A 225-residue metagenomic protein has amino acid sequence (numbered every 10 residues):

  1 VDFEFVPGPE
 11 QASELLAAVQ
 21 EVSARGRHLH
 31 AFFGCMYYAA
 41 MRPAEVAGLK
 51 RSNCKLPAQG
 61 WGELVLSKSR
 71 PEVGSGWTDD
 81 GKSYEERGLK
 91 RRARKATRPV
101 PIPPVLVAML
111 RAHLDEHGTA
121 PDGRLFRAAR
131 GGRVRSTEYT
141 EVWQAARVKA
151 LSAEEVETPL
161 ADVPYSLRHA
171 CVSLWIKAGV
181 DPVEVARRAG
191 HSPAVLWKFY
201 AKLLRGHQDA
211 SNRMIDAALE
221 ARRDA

Functional and structural regions predicted by a protein language model:
V1-L49, Q59-W61, K95-A96, V105 (+2 more regions): Basic, Lys/Arg- and aromatic-enriched nucleic-acid-binding interface segment
D2-F3, A58-Q59, R70-L106, A129-R130 (+3 more regions): C-terminal secondary-structure termini that scaffold catalytic or DNA-interacting sites
A17-L29, A39, V100, A108 (+2 more regions): Short, basic (Lys/Arg/His-rich) helix/loop patches that form interaction surfaces in the mid-to-C-terminal regions
Y37, K50-R51, A58, L66-K68 (+6 more regions): Active-site proximal loops enriched in glycine and acidic residues that flank catalytic Cys/His/Asp and coordinate
E45-G48, V65, P101, E184: Structured core elements
N53-E63, A161, V180-Y200: Short, polar N-cap/turn motifs at the start of nucleic acid-interacting alpha helices
V65-E72, K177: Secondary-structure transition/turn motif
